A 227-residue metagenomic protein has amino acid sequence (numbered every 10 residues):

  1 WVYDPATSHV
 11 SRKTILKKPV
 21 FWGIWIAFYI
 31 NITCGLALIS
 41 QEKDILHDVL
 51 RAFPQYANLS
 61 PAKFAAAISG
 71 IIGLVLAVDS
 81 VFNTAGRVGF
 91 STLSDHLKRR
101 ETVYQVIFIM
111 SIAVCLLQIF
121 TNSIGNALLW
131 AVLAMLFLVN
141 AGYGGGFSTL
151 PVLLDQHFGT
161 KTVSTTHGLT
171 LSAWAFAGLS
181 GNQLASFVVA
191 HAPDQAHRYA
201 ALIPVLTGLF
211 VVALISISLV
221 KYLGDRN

Functional and structural regions predicted by a protein language model:
K13-S91, P151, G178-A185: Extracytoplasmic gate region of multi-pass secondary transporters
I30, V78, F82, M110 (+4 more regions): Small/hydrophobic positions within alpha-helical transmembrane segments of multi-pass membrane transporters
C34, G70-N83, V88-L153: C-terminal transmembrane helical hairpin of 12-TM major facilitator-type secondary transporters
Q55-L76, R100, L128, V132 (+3 more regions): Juxtamembrane helix-start elements in MFS-like secondary transporters
V88, T92, H96-L97, Q183 (+3 more regions): Membrane-interface helix caps of multi-pass small-molecule transporters
Y143, H157-P193: A late C-terminal transmembrane helix in Major Facilitator Superfamily
A175, T207-N227: Multi-pass alpha-helical transporter architecture, strongest for 12-TM Major Facilitator/SLC carriers used
F187-L209: A membrane-interface helix-boundary motif in multi-pass transporters
